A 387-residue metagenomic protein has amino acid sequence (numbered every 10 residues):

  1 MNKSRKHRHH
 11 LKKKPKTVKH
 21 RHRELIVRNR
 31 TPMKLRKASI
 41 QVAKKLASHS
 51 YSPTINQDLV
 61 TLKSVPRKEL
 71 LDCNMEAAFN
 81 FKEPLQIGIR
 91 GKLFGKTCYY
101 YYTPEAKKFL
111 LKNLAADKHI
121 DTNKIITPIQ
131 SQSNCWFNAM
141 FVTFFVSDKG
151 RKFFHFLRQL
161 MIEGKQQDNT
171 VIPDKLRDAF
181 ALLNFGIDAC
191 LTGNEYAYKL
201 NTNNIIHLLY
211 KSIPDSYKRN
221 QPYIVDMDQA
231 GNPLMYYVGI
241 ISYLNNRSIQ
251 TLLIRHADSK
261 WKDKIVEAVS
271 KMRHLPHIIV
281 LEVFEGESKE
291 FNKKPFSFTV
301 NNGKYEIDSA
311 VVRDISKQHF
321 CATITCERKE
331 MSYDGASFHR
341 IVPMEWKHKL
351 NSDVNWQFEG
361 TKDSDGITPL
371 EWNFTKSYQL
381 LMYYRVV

Functional and structural regions predicted by a protein language model:
N2-P128: Non-catalytic, low-structured ubiquitin/UBL-interacting segments
Q41-T54, E267, M272-L275, V283-S288 (+2 more regions): Signals and flexible motifs at protein termini associated with secretion
Q57, G95-K96, S309-V387: Conserved catalytic-core surface of thiol
F94-I120, S133-V283: Papain-like cysteine protease catalytic cores
I126-N134, G231, L275, S316 (+1 more regions): Intrinsic disorder
F141, V146-G150, N302, R313 (+2 more regions): Short amphipathic alpha-helical interaction elements and helix-loop-helix interfaces that mediate dimerization
G286-K293, M331, R340: Short, surface-exposed beta-strand/loop "edge" segments at domain boundaries and coil↔beta transitions
S288-T323: A surface-exposed beta-alpha-beta supersecondary segment
